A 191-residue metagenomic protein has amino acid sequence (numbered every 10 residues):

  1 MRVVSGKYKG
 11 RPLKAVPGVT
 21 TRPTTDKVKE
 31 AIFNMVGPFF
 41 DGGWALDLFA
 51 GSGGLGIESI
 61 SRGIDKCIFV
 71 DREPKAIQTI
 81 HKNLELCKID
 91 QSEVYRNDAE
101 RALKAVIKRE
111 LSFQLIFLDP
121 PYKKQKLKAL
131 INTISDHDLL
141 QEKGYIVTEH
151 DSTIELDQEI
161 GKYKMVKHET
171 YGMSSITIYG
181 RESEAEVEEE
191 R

Functional and structural regions predicted by a protein language model:
M1-R191: Class I S-adenosyl-L-methionine-dependent methyltransferase catalytic core
